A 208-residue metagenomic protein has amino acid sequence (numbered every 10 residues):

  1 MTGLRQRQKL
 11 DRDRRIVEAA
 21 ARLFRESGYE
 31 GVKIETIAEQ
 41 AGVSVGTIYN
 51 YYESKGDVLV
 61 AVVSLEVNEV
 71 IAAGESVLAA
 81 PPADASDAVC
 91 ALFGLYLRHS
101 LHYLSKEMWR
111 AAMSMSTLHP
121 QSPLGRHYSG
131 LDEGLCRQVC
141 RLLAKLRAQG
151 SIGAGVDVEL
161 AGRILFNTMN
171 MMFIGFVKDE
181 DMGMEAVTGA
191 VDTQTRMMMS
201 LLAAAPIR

Functional and structural regions predicted by a protein language model:
T2, A91, L95-R98, R137 (+3 more regions): C-terminal peripheral helix-coil segments that are non-catalytic and often amphipathic
R12-A21, I37, V62-E66, V70 (+1 more regions): Generic hydrophobic, amphipathic alpha-helix propensity
R15, L23-D57, A61: Helix-turn-helix
E26-E30, P81, Q149: Short coil/turn segments at alpha/beta junctions that flank glycine-rich nucleotide-binding fingerprints
Y52, M113-H119, G130-L131: Short helix-capping/turn signature of helix-turn-helix
L59, V89, S105-W109, G162 (+1 more regions): A general structural signal for well-ordered alpha-helical segments in protein cores
V62-L92: Amphipathic alpha-helical linker/stalk segments
I71, D87, Y103, E107 (+3 more regions): Amphipathic alpha-helical packing segments from all-alpha helical-bundle domains
